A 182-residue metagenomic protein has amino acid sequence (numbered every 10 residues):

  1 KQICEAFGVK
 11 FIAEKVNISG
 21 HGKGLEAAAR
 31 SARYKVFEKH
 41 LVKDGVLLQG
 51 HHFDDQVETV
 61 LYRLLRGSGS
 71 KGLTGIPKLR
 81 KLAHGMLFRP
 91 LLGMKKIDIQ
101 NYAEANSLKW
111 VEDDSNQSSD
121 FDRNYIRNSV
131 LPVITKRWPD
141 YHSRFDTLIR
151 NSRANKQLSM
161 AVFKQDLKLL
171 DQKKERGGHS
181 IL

Functional and structural regions predicted by a protein language model:
K1-P132: Core alpha/beta nucleotide-donor-binding catalytic domains of modification enzymes
F121-L182: ATP/NTP-dependent adenylation/nucleotidyl-transfer catalytic domains that generate, transfer, or process NMP-activated
